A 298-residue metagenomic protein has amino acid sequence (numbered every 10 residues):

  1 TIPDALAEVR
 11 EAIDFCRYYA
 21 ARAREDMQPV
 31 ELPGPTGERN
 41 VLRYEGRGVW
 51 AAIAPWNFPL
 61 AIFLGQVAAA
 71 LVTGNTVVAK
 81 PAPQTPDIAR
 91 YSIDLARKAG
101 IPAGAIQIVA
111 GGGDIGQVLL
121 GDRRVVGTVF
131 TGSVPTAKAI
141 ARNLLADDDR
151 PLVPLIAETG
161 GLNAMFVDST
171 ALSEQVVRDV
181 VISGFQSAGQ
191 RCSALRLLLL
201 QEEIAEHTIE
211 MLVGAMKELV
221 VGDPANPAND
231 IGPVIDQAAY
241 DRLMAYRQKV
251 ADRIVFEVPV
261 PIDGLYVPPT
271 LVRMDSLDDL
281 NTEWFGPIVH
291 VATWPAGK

Functional and structural regions predicted by a protein language model:
T1, E31-T36, N226-I231: Short linear capping/connector segments at secondary-structure termini
T1-I2, E203: N-terminal alpha-helical segment of soluble enzymes
L6, R10-V177: Rossmann-like NAD(P) dinucleotide-binding subdomain of oxidoreductase/dehydrogenase enzymes
R10, P83-P86, E206, E210 (+1 more regions): Alpha-helix N-cap/helix-start motif at coil-to-helix transitions, marked by capping-box chemistry
R39, R47, P268-T270, I288-V291: Short glycine-rich loop/turn motifs
L95-P102, G121-R123, G127, V134-L277 (+1 more regions): ALDH superfamily catalytic-core signature
E283-G286: C-terminal lobe/hinge of AMP-binding adenylation domains
